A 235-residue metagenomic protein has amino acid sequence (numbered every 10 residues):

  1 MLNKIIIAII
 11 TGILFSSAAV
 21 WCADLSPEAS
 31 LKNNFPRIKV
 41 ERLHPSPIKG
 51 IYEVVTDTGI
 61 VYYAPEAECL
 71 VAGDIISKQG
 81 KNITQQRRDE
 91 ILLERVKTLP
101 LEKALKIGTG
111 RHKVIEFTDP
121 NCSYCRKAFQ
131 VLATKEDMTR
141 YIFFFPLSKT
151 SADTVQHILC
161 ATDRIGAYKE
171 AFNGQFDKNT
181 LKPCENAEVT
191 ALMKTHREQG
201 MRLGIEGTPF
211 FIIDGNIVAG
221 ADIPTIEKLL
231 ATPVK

Functional and structural regions predicted by a protein language model:
L2-I7, G12, A18-Q156, E170-N173 (+4 more regions): Extracytoplasmic thiol/disulfide redox context detector
H157-K169: Extracytoplasmic electron-transfer domains, predominantly the class I c-type cytochrome c fold
F176: Acidic-aromatic/histidine active-site loop/patch
